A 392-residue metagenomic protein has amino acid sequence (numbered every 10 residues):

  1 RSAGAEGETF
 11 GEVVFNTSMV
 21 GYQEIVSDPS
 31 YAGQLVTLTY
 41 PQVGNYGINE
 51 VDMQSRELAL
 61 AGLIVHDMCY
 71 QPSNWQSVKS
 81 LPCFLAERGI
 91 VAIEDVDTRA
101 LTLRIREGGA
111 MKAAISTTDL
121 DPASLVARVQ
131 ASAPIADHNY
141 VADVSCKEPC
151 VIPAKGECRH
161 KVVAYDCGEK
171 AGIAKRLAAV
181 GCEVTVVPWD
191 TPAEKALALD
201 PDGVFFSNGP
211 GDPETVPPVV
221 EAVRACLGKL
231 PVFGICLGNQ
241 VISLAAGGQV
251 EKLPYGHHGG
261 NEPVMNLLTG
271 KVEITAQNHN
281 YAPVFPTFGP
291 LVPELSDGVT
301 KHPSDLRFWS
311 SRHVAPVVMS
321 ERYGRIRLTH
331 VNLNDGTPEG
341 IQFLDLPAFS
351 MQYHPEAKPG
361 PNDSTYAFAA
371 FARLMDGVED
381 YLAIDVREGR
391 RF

Functional and structural regions predicted by a protein language model:
R1-E194, A198-L199, P213, R322 (+3 more regions): RNA-binding accessory domains that recognize and position tRNA/RNA substrates
V91, K161, P231-F233, Q249 (+1 more regions): Proline-centered loop/turn at the N-terminus of a beta-strand
R159-V163, E183, P231, I274 (+1 more regions): Residues that mark the start of a beta-strand
G203, S207-F288, P361, A370: Cysteine-nucleophile active-site neighborhood
K271-L346: Catalytic beta-strand/loop cores that center a nucleophilic Ser/Cys/Thr and support acyl-enzyme chemistry
P347-Y353: Short FAD-binding loop at a beta-strand-to-alpha-helix junction that anchors the flavin cofactor in diverse
